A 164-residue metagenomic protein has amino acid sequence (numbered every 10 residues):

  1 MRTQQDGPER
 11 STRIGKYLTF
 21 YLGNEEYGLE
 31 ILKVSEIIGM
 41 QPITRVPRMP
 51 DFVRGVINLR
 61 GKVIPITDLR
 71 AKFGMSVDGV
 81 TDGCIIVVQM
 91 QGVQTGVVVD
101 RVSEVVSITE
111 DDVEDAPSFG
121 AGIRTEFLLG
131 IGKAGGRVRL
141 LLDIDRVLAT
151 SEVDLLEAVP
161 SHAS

Functional and structural regions predicted by a protein language model:
M1-S164: An acidic, low-aromatic, low-complexity terminal/linker signal
